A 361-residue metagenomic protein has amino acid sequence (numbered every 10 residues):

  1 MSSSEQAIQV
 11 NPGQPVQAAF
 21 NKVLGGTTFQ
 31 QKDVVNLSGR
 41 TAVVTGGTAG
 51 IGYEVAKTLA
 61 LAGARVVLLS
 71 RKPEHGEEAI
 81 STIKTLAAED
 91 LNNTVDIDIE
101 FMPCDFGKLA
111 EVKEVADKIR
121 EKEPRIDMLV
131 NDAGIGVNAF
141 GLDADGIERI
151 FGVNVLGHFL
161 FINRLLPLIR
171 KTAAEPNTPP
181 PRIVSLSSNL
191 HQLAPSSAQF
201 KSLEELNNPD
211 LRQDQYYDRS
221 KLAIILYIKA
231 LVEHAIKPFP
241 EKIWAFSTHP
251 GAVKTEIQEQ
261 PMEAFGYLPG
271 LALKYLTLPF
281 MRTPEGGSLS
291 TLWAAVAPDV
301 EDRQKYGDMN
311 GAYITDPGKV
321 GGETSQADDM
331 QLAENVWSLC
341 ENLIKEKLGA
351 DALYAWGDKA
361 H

Functional and structural regions predicted by a protein language model:
M1-L109, K113-E114, K118-R125, P195-H361: NAD(P)H-dependent oxidoreductase Rossmann-fold/reductase module
T45, P124-G134, N154, V184-S188 (+1 more regions): Rossmann-fold scaffold of SDR-type NAD(P)-dependent oxidoreductases
A49, G134-V137, H191-Q192: Flexible cofactor-recognition loop at the NAD(P)H-binding site of Rossmann-like short-chain dehydrogenase/reductase
D98, V137-V153: Short alpha-helical oligomerization interface
V112, V130, F161-L165, I169 (+2 more regions): Hydrophobic positions on the long internal alpha-helix of Rossmann-like NAD(P)-dependent oxidoreductase domains
V153-N177, H191-A194, V232-K237: Amphipathic alpha-helical dimer-interface segment in Rossmann-like NAD(P)H-dependent oxidoreductases
P179-S202: Active-site cradle of extracellular carbohydrate-active enzymes
